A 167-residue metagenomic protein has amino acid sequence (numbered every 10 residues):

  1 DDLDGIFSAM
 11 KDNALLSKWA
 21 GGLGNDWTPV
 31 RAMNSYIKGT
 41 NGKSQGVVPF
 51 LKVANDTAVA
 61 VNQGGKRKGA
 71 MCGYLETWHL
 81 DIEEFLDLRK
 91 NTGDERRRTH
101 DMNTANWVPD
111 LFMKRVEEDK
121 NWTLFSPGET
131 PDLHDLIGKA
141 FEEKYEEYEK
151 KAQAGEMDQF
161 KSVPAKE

Functional and structural regions predicted by a protein language model:
D2-E167: Active-site cavity-forming subdomains of large catalytic enzyme subunits
